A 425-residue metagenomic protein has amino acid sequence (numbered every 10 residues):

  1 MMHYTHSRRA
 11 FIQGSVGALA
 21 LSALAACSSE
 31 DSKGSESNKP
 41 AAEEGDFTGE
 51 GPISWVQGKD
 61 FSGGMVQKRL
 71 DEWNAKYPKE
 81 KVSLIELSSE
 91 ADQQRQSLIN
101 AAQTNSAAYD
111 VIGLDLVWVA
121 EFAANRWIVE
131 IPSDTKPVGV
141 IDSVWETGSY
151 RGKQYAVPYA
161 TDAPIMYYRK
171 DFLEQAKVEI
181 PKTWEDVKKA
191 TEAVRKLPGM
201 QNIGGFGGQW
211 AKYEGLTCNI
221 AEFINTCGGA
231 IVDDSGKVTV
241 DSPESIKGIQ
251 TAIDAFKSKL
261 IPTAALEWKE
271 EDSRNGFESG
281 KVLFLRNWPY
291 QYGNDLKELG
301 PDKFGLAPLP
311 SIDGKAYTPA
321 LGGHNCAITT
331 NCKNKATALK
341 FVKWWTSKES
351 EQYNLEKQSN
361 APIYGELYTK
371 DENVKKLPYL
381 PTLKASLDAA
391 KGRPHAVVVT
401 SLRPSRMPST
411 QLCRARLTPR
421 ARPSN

Functional and structural regions predicted by a protein language model:
M2-A120, D134-V138, I180, D313 (+4 more regions): Conserved N-terminal structural module of periplasmic/extracytoplasmic solute-binding proteins
M2-H3, E174-Q175, K257, A385-N425: Conserved C-terminal helix/tail region of periplasmic/extracytoplasmic solute-binding proteins
P40-A41, L116-A163, E179, K188 (+8 more regions): Hinge/lid segment of periplasmic solute-binding proteins
D46-F47, V129-I141, P198, G204-E214 (+4 more regions): Short, solvent-exposed loop/beta-turn-alpha elements that line the ligand-binding surface or hinge of extracytoplasmic
R69, Q250-N334: Extracytoplasmic/periplasmic substrate-binding proteins
V119-W127, V144-I180, Q209-D234, A320-T329 (+1 more regions): Periplasmic solute-binding protein
S143, T147-G148, F304-A307, E356-P404 (+1 more regions): Long, aromatic- and glycine/proline-rich binding clefts that accommodate carbohydrate-like moieties
T191-A193, S235-L266: Glycine-centered hinge/linker elements that transmit conformational signals in sensory and ligand-binding systems
